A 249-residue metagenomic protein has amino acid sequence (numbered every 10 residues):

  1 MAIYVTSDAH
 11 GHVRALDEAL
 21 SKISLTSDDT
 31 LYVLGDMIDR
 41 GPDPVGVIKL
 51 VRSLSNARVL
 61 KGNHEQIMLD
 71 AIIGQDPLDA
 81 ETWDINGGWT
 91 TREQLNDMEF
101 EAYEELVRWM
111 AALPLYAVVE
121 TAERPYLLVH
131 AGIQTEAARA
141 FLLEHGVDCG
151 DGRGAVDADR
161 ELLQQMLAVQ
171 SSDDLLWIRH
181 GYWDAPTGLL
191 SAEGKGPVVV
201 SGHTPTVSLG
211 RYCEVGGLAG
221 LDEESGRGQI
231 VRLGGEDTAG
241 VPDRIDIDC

Functional and structural regions predicted by a protein language model:
M1-L54: N-terminal active-site segment of His-dependent metallophosphoesterases
A2-H10, Y126-G132, I245-I247: Active-site-proximal beta-strand elements of phosphoester/diester hydrolases
V5, V33, V59-L60, L127 (+2 more regions): Residue-level marker for buried hydrophobic side chains located in beta-strands that build the well-ordered beta-sheet
D8, G35-D36, G62-N63, G202-H203 (+1 more regions): Active-site glycine-centered loops adjacent to acidic/histidine catalytic or metal-binding residues that shape
H10-R14, D39-P42, E65-L69, H203-G210: Active-site environment of divalent metal-dependent phosphoester hydrolases
I23-D28, E120-E123, E193-G194: Glycine-rich phosphate-binding loop signature in dinucleotide/nucleotide-binding domains
P44-T135, F141-Q164: Active-site neighborhood of divalent metal-dependent phosphoester bond hydrolases
Y182-C249: Conserved beta-sheet core of the metallophosphoesterase superfamily
